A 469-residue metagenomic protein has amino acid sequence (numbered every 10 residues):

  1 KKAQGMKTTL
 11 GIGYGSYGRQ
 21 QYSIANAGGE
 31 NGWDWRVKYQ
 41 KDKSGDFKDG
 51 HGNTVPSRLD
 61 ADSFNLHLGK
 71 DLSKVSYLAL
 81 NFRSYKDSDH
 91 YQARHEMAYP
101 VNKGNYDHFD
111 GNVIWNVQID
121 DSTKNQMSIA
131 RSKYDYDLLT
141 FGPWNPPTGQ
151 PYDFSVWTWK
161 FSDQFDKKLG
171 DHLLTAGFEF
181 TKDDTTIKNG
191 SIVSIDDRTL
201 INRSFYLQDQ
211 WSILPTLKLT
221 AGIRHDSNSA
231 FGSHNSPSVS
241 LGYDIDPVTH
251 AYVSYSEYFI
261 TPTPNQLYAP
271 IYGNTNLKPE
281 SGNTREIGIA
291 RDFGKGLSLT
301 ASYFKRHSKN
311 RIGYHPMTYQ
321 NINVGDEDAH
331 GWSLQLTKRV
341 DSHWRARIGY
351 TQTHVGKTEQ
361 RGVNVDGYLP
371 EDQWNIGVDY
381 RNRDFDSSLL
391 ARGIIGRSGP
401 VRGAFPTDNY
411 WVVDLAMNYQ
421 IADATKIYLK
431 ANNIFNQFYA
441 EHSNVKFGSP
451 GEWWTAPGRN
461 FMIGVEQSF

Functional and structural regions predicted by a protein language model:
K2-G28, Y39, T54-S57: Short strand-turn segments of transmembrane beta-barrel domains in outer membranes, especially the first one or two
I12-S16, E30-G32, K41-G45, S84-S88 (+13 more regions): Transmembrane beta-strands of outer-membrane beta-barrel pores
A25-Y106, N310: Periplasmic-side early beta-strands and strand-to-turn transitions of outer-membrane beta-barrels
G32-R36, V75-L78, D121-N125, D171-L174 (+7 more regions): Repeated loop/turn-to-beta-strand initiation elements of outer-membrane beta-barrel proteins
S73, D171, V193-H307, R339-H343 (+3 more regions): Structural signature of Gram-negative outer-membrane beta-barrels, strongest in the C-terminal barrel of TonB-dependent
E96-Q118, F154-V156, D244, V248-H250 (+5 more regions): Outer-membrane beta-barrel signature, preferentially recognizing the C-terminal barrel domain of Gram-negative
S212-T216, Y303-H307, N323-R402, K426 (+1 more regions): Gram-negative outer-membrane beta-barrel transporters
G396-S398, N418-F469: C-terminal beta-signal and adjacent terminal beta-strands/loops of Gram-negative outer-membrane beta-barrel proteins
